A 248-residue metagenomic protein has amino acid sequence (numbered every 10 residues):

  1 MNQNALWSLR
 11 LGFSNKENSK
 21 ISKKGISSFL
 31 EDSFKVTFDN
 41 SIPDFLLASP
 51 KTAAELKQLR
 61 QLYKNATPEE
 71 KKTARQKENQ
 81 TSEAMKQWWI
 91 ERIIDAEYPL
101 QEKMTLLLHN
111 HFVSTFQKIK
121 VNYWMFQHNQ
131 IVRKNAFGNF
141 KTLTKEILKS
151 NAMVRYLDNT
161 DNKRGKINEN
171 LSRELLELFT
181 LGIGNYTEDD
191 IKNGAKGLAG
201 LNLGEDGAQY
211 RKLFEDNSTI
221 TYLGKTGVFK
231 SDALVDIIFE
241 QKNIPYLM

Functional and structural regions predicted by a protein language model:
M1-N15, S114-K141: Extended hydrophobic/aromatic-rich secondary-structure runs
Q3-D44, S150-M153, N162, E174-E177 (+1 more regions): Cell-wall polysaccharide-cleaving catalytic domain and substrate-binding groove, primarily in peptidoglycan/chitin
S8, L108, A195: A residue-level signal for conserved active-site and pocket-lining positions in enzyme catalytic cores
L11, R92-I93, H111, T115 (+3 more regions): Alpha-helix C-capping/helix-to-loop hinge sites
E17-M125, I131: N-terminal accessory alpha/beta regions
Y123-M248: Active-site substrate-binding loop specific to GH73 endo-beta-N-acetylglucosaminidase modules in bacterial autolysins
